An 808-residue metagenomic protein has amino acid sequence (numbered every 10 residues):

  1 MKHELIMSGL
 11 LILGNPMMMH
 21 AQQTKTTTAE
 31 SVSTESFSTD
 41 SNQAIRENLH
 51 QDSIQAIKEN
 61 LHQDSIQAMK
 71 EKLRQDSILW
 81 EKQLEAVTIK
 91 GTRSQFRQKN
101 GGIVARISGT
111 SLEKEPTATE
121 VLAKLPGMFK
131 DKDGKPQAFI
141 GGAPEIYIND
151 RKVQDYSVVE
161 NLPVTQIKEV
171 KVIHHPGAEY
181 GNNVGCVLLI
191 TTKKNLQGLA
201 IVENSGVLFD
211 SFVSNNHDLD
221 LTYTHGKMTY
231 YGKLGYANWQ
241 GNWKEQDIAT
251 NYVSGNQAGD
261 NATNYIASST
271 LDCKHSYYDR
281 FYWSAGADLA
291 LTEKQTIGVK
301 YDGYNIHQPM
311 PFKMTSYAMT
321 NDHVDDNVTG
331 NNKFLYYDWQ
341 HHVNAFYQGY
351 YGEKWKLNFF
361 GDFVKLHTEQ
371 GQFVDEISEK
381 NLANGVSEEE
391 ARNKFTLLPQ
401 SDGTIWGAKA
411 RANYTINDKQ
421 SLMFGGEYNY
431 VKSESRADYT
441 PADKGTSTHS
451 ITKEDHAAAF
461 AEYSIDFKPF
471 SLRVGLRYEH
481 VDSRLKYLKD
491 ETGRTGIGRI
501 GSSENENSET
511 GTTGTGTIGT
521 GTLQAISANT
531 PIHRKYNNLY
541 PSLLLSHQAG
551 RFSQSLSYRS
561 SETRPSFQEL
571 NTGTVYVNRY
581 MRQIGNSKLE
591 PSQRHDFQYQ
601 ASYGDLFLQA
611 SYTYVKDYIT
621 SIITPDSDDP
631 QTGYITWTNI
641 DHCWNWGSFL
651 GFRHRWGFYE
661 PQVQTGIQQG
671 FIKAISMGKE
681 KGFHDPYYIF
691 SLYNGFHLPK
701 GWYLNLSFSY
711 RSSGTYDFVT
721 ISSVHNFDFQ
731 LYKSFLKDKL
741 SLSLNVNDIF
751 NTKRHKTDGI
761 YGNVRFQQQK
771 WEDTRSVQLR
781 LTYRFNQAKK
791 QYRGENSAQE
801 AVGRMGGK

Functional and structural regions predicted by a protein language model:
Q23-I45, H50-I57, H62-S111, D131-D133 (+1 more regions): Short, acidic, small-residue-rich periplasmic hinge/interaction motif at the N-terminus of Gram-negative outer-membrane
A86, A118-V121, Q137, Y156-S157 (+3 more regions): N-terminal periplasmic accessory domains that precede and gate Gram-negative outer-membrane beta-barrel machines
S108-S111, Q197-L221: Short strand-turn segments of transmembrane beta-barrel domains in outer membranes, especially the first one or two
K124, N149-P176: Short acidic/polar hinge/loop motifs at secondary-structure boundaries that mediate gating or recognition
F212-Q240, N261-F312, W339-V343, Y350 (+3 more regions): Transmembrane beta-barrel wall of Gram-negative outer-membrane proteins
S284-I306, N332-T492, Q548-S553, L606-A610 (+1 more regions): Face-selective signature of the C-terminal outer-membrane beta-barrel domain
I405-K409, A458, I584-N586, E590 (+3 more regions): Outer membrane beta-barrel strand-and-loop segments of large Gram-negative receptors, especially TonB-dependent
T448-E454, P531-Y536, E562-K616, I635-G647 (+1 more regions): Outer-membrane beta-barrel signature, preferentially recognizing the C-terminal barrel domain of Gram-negative
